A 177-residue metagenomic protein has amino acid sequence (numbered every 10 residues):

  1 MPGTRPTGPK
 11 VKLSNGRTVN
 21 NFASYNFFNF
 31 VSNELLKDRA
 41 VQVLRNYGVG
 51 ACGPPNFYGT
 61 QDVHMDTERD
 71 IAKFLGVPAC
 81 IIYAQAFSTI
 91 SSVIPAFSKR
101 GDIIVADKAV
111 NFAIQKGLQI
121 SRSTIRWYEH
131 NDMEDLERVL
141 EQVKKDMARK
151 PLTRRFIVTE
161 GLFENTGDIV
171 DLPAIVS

Functional and structural regions predicted by a protein language model:
M1-V49: N-terminal "arm"/small-domain region of PLP-dependent enzymes with the aminotransferase-like
N29-F30, F57-Q61, F112, M133-E134 (+1 more regions): Short, small-residue-enriched loops and turns at beta-alpha junctions that line or gate enzyme active sites
D38-Q85: Conserved N-terminal alpha-helix of the aminotransferase class I/II PLP-enzyme fold
I82-V93, F112-I114, N165-D168: Short glycine/serine/threonine-rich phosphate/pyrophosphate-binding segments that cradle anionic phosphate groups
Q85, A106-R122: Substrate-binding/gating loop at the entrance of the active-site cleft, primarily in PLP-dependent aminotransferase-like
V93-F112: Conserved PLP-anchoring active-site segment centered on the Schiff-base-forming lysine
R126, N131-S177: Active-site phosphate-binding strand-loop segment of PLP-dependent enzymes
